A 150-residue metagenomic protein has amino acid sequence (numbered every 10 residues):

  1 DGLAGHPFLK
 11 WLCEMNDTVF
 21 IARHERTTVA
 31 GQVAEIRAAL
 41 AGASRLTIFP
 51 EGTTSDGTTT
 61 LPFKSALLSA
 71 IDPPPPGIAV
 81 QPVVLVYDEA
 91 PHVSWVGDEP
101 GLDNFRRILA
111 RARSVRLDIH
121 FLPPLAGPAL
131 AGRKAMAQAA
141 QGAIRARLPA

Functional and structural regions predicted by a protein language model:
D1-T27: Catalytic core of membrane glycerolipid acyltransferases/transacylases, capturing the structured, soluble-facing
P7-W11, D56-K134: A cross-family acyltransferase "interaction/gating" segment
T18, A43-P50, I78: Generic beta-sheet signal
I21-R23, F49, V83: Generic beta-sheet signal
A22-R26, T53-T60: Short, surface-exposed loop/turn motifs that are enriched in glycine and acidic residues and include a nearby proline
A34-G42: Short amphipathic alpha-helix with an adjacent loop that forms part of the alpha/beta core around
L46, T53, S65: ATP/pyrophosphate-binding catalytic subdomain of soluble kinases
A139-A150: Cytosolic-facing loops and C-terminal tails of multi-pass membrane proteins
